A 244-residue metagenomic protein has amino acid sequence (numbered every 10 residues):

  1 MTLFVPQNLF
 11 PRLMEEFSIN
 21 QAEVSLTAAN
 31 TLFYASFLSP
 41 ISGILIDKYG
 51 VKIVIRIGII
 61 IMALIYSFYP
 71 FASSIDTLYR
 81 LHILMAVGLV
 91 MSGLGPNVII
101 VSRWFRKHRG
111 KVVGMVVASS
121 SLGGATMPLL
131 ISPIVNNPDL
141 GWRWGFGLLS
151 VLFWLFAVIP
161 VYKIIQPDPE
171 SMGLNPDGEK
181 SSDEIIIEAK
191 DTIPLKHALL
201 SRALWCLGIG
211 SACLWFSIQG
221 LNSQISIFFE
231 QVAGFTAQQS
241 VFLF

Functional and structural regions predicted by a protein language model:
M1-Q21, L38-S42, M127-I131, Q219-S226: Extracytoplasmic
P6-L13, K196-F244: Extracytoplasmic gate region of multi-pass secondary transporters
I19-N30, G234-F244: Loop-to-transmembrane helix entry
F37-D76: Conserved MFS/SLC helix-loop-helix module at the cytosolic interface between two early adjacent transmembrane helices
I65, D76-S92, A212: Hydrophobic core of transmembrane alpha-helices in multi-pass small-molecule transporters, especially MFS/SLC-type
M91-F105: Intracellular juxtamembrane helix-capping segments at the cytosolic ends of symmetry-related transmembrane helices
F105-L129: Glycine-rich segments within core transmembrane alpha-helices of 12-TM secondary carriers
W144-K163: Symmetry-related core transmembrane helices of the 12-TM Major Facilitator Superfamily/SLC fold
